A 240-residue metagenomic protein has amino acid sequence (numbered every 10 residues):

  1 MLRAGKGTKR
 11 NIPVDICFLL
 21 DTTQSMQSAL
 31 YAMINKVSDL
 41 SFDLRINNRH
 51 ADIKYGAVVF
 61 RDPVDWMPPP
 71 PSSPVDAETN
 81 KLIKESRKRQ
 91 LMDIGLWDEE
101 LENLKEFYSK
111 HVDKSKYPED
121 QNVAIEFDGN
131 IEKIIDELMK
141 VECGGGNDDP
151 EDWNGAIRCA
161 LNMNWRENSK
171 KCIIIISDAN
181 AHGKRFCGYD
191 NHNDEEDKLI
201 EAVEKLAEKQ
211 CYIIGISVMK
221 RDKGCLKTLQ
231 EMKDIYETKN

Functional and structural regions predicted by a protein language model:
M1-N240: Divalent cation-coordinating acidic motifs and surrounding scaffolds that mediate Ca2+/Mg2+/Mn2+/Zn2+-dependent binding
